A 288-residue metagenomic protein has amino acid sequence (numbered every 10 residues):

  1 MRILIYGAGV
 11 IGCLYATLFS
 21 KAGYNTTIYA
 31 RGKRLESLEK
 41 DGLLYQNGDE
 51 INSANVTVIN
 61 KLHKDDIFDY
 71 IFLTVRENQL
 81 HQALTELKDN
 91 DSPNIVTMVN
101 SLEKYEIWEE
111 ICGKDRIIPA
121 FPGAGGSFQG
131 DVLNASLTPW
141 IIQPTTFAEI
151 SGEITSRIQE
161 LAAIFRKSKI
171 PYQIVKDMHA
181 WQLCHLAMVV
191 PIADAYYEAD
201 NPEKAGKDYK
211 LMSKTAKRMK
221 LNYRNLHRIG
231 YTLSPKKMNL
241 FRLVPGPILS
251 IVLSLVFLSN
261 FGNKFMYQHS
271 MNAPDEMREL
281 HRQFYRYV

Functional and structural regions predicted by a protein language model:
M1-S53: NAD(P)+-binding Rossmann beta1-loop-alpha1 motif at the extreme N-terminus of oxidoreductases
I3, N25-T26, I95, I117 (+1 more regions): Hydrophobic anchor at the start of a short beta-strand that flanks the dinucleotide cofactor-binding loop
E50-N134: Rossmann-like NAD(P)(H) cofactor-binding subdomain of soluble oxidoreductases
E106-W181: Rossmann-fold dinucleotide-binding core
N134-E149, Y197-K207, N260-M271: Helix-loop-beta segment of a Rossmann-like dinucleotide-binding subdomain
A163-F165, L211-K236: Flavin-binding catalytic cores
H179-K204, K210-Y223: Active-site-proximal catalytic alpha-helix in oxidoreductases
Y223, H227-V288: NAD(P)-dependent Rossmann-like dehydrogenase/reductase catalytic/cofactor-binding core
